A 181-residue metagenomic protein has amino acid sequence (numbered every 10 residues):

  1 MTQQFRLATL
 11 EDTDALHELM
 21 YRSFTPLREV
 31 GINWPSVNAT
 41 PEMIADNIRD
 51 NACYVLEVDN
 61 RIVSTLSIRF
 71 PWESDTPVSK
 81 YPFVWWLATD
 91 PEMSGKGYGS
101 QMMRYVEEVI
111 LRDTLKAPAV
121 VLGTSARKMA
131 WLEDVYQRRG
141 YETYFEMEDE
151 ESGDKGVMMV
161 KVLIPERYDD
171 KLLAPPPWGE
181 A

Functional and structural regions predicted by a protein language model:
Q4-E18: A short beta-loop-alpha structural element at the N-terminal edge of CoA-dependent acyl/N-acetyltransferase catalytic
L10, Y21-E92, M103-Y105, V109 (+2 more regions): Acetyl-CoA-dependent GNAT
S74, E146-E151: Short proline/glycine-enriched turn/loop segments at secondary-structure junctions
M93-G97: Glycine-rich phosphate-binding loop
S100, A126-F145: Conserved active-site alpha-helix within GNAT-family acetyltransferase domains
M103, I110-S125: Conserved GNAT acetyl-CoA-binding A-motif
E108-L115, E148, E166-A181: Intrinsically disordered, low-complexity, positively biased terminal segments
V120-E133, D149-D154: Conserved beta-strand-loop-alpha-helix junction that forms the acyl-donor binding cleft
